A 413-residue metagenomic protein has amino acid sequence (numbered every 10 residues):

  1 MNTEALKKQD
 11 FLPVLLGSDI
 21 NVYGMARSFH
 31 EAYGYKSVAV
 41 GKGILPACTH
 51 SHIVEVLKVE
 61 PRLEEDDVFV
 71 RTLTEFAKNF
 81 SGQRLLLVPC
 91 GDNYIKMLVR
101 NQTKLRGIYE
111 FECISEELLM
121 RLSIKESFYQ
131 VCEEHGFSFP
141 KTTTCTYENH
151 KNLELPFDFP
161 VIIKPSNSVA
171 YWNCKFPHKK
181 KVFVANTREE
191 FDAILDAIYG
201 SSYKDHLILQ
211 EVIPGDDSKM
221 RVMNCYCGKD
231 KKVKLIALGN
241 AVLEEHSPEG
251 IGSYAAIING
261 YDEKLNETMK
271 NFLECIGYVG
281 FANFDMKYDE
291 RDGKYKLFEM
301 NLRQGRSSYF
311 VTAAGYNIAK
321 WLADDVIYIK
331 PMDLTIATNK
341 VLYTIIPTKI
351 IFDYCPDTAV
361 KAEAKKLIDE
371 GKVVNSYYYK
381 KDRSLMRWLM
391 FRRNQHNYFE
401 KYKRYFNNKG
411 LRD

Functional and structural regions predicted by a protein language model:
M1-I114, E148-N152, K401-F406: ATP-binding N-terminal substructure of ATP-dependent carboxylate-amine bond-forming enzymes
R121-L207, D230: Active-site nucleotide/adenylate-binding loops and adjacent lid/helix of ATP-dependent enzymes
A185-E245, G260-E267, Y288, K294-K296: Phosphate-binding site of ATP-dependent enzymes
I208, F281-N283, M332-A337: Flexible, glycine/charged-enriched surface loops at secondary-structure junctions
V242-Y254, N301-G315: Glycine-rich phosphate/pyrophosphate-binding beta-alpha loops
G250-I251, N259-F284: Oxyanion-binding "anion nests"
L273-Y309: Conserved metal-phosphate-binding beta-hairpin within the catalytic cores of diverse ATP-dependent phosphoryl-transfer
K320, D324-D413: Peripheral (often C-terminal) accessory segments that flank ATP-dependent C-N-forming ligase machineries
